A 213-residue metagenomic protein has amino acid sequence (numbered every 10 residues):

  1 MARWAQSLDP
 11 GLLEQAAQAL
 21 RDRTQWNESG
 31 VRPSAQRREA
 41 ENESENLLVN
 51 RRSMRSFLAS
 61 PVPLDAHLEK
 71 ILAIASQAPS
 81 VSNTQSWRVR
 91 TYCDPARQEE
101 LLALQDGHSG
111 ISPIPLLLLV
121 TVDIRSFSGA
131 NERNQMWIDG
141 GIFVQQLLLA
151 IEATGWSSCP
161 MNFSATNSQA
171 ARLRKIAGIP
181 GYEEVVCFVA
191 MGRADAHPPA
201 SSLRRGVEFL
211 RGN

Functional and structural regions predicted by a protein language model:
M1-N213: Acidic, surface-exposed loops and disordered segments
